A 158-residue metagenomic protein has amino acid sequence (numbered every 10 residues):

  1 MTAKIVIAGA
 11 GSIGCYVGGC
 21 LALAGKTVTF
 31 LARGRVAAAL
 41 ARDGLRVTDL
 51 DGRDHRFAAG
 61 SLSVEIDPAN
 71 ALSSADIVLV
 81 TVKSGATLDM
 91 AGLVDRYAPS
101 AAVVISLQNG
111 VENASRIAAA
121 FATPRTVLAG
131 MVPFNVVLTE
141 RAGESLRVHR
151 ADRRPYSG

Functional and structural regions predicted by a protein language model:
M1-D51: NAD(P)+-binding Rossmann beta1-loop-alpha1 motif at the extreme N-terminus of oxidoreductases
A3-K4, D76, R125: Nucleotide donor/acceptor-binding cores
S12, G85-A86, V111: Residue-level detector of alpha-helix initiation sites
L45-V64: N-terminal glycine-rich dinucleotide-binding loop that anchors FAD/FMN and/or NAD(P) in oxidoreductases
A58-S100: Rossmann-like NAD(P)-binding element
S73, N109-G158: Rossmann-fold dinucleotide-binding core
V78-V80, S106-L107, A129: Redox-cofactor binding/interface segments in oxidoreductases and associated redox assembly factors
V94-E112: ADP-ribose/adenylate-binding Rossmann-like module
